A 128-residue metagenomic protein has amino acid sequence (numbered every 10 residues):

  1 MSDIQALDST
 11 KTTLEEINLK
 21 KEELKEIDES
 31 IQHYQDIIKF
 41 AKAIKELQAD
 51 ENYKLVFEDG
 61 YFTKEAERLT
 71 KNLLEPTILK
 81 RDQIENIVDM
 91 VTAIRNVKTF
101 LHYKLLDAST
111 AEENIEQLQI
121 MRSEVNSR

Functional and structural regions predicted by a protein language model:
S2-R128: Intrinsic-disorder/low-complexity detector
